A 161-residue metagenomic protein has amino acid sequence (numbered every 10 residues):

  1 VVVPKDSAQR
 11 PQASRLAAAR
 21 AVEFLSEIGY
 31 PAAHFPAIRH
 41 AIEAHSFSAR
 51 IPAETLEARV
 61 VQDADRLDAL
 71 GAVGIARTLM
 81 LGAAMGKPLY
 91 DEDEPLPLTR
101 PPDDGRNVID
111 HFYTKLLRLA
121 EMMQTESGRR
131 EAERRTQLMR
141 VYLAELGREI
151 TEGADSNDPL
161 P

Functional and structural regions predicted by a protein language model:
V1-S7, A13, A17, A37-S48: His-Asp-centered metal-binding catalytic motifs of divalent-metal-dependent phosphohydrolases/nucleases
A8, Y30, R50-P161: Divalent metal-dependent phosphate-bond-processing catalytic cores, especially two-metal-ion Mg2+/Mn2+ enzymes that act
A13-E27: An active-site-proximal "capping" alpha-helix that borders the catalytic cofactor pocket
S26-A41, A72: Acidic/histidine metal-binding catalytic segments
